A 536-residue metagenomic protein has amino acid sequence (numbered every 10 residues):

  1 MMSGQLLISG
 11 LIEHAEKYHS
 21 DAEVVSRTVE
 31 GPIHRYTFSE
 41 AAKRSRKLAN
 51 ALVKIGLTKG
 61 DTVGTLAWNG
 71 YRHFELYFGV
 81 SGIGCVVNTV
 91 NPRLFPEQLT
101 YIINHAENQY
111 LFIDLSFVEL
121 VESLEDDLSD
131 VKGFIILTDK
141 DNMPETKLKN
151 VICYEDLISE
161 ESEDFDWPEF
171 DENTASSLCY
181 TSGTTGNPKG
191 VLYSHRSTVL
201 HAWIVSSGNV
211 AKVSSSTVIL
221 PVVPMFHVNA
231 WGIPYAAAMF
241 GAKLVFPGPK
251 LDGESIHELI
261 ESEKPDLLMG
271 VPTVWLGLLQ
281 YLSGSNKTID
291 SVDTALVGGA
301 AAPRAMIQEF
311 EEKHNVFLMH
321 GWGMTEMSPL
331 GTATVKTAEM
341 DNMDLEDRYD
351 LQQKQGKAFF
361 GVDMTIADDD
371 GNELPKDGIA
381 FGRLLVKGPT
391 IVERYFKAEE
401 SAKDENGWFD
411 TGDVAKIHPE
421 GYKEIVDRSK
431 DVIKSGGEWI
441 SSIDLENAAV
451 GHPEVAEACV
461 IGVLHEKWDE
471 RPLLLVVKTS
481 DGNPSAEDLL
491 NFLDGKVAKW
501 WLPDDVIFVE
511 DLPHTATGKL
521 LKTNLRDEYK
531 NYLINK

Functional and structural regions predicted by a protein language model:
M1-L6, E122, N142-A175: Flexible, low-complexity linker/hinge segments
L11-E13, I55, G82-D156, S480-G482: Structural core segment of the AMP-binding/adenylate-forming
V24-G70, F74-F78, F95-T100, Y154-D156: Conserved AMP-binding/adenylate-forming core of the ANL superfamily
L52-L57, S162-T174, L178-L220, G232 (+1 more regions): Conserved adenylate-forming
L94, L111-I113, L268, G388 (+6 more regions): AMP-binding/adenylate-forming catalytic core of the ANL superfamily
V199-V218, V228-D266, Y281: Conserved AMP-binding/adenylation subdomain of ANL enzymes
P265-G270, L279-D350, D363, D370 (+1 more regions): Gly/Ser/Thr-rich phosphate-binding loop
A358-L385, P419-E420, G482-A486, L521: Conserved beta-loop-beta connector loops within the AMP-binding
